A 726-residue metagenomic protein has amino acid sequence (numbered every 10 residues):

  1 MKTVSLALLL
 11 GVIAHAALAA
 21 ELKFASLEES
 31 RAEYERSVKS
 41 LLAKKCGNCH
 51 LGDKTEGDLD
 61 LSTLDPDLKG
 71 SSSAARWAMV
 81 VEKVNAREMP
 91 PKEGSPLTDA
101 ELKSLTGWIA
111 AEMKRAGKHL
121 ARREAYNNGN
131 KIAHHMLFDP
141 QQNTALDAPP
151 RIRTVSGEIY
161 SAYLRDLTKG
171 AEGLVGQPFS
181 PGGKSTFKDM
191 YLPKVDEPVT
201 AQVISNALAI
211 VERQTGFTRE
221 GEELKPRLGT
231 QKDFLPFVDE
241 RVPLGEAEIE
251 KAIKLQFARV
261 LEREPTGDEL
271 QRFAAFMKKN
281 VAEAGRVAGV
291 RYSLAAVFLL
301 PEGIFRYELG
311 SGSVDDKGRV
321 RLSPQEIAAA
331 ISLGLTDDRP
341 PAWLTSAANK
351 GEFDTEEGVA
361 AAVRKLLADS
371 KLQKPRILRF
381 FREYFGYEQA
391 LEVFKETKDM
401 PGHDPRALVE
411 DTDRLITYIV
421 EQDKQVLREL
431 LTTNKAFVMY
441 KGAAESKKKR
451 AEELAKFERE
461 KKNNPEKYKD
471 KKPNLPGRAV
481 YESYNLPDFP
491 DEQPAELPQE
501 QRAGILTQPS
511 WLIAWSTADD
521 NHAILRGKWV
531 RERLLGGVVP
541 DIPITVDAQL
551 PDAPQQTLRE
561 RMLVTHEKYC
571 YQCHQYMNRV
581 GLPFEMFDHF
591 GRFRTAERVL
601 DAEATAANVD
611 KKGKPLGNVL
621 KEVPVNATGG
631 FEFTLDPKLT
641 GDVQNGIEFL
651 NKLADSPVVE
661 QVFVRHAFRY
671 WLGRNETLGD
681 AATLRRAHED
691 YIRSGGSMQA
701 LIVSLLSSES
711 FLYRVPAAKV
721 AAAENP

Functional and structural regions predicted by a protein language model:
S5-H15: Bacterial N-terminal signal peptides
A19-L235, L255-R259, R263-E283, Y292 (+9 more regions): Aromatic- and Gly/Pro-enriched helix-to-coil junctions and flexible linker segments
A20-M79, K83-D99, K103-S104, P494-T640 (+6 more regions): Sequence context surrounding c-type heme c attachment/ligation sites in exported
L105-W108, A121, A133-E248, Q256 (+7 more regions): Extended surface/linker regions that mediate inter-domain or inter-protein docking in multi-component redox
Q271-A284, A347-T355, A360-A368, G402 (+1 more regions): Amphipathic alpha-helical segments that form the core helices of the histone-fold
A282-G285, D338-R339, G351-D354, A451-E452 (+3 more regions): Secondary-structure transition/capping motifs at alpha-helix termini and the adjoining loop/turn into the next element
Y307-S311, V715-A717: Extended amphipathic alpha-helical segments with heptad-repeat/coiled-coil character used for oligomerization, fusion
F663-G673, D680-I692: Extracellular low-complexity, Gly/Ser/Thr-rich intrinsically disordered linkers and protease-sensitive activation/hinge
